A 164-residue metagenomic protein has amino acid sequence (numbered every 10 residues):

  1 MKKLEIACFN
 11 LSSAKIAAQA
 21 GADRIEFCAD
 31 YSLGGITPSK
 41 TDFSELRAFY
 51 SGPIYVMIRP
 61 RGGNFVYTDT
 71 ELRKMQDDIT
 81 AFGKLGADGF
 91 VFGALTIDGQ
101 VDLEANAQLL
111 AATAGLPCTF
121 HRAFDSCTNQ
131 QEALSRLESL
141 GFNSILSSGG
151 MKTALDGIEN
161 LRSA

Functional and structural regions predicted by a protein language model:
M1-I25, D30-T37: N-terminal pre-domain/capping segments
M1-N10, I58-Q76, C118-Q130: Active-site mouth loops of central-metabolism enzymes
K2-I6, I25-F27, I54-I58, F90-F92 (+2 more regions): Hydrophobic faces of well-ordered beta-strands that scaffold small-molecule active sites in alpha/beta enzyme cores
L11-S12, Y31-Y55, T70-L72, A94-A114 (+2 more regions): Active-site-adjacent beta->alpha loops and helix N-cap segments on the catalytic face of soluble alpha/beta enzymes
A17, F82, L109, H121 (+2 more regions): Conserved, mostly hydrophobic/aromatic
Q19-I25, Y50-P53, G86-G89, A112-L116 (+2 more regions): Glycine-enriched alpha-helix->loop->beta-strand junction motifs that scaffold or abut catalytic
I25-I36, A81-I97, F142-L155: Glycine-rich phosphate-binding active-site loops on the catalytic face of alpha/beta enzymes
D78, L85, N160-A164: Active-site/ligand-binding-proximal alpha/beta "capping" segment
